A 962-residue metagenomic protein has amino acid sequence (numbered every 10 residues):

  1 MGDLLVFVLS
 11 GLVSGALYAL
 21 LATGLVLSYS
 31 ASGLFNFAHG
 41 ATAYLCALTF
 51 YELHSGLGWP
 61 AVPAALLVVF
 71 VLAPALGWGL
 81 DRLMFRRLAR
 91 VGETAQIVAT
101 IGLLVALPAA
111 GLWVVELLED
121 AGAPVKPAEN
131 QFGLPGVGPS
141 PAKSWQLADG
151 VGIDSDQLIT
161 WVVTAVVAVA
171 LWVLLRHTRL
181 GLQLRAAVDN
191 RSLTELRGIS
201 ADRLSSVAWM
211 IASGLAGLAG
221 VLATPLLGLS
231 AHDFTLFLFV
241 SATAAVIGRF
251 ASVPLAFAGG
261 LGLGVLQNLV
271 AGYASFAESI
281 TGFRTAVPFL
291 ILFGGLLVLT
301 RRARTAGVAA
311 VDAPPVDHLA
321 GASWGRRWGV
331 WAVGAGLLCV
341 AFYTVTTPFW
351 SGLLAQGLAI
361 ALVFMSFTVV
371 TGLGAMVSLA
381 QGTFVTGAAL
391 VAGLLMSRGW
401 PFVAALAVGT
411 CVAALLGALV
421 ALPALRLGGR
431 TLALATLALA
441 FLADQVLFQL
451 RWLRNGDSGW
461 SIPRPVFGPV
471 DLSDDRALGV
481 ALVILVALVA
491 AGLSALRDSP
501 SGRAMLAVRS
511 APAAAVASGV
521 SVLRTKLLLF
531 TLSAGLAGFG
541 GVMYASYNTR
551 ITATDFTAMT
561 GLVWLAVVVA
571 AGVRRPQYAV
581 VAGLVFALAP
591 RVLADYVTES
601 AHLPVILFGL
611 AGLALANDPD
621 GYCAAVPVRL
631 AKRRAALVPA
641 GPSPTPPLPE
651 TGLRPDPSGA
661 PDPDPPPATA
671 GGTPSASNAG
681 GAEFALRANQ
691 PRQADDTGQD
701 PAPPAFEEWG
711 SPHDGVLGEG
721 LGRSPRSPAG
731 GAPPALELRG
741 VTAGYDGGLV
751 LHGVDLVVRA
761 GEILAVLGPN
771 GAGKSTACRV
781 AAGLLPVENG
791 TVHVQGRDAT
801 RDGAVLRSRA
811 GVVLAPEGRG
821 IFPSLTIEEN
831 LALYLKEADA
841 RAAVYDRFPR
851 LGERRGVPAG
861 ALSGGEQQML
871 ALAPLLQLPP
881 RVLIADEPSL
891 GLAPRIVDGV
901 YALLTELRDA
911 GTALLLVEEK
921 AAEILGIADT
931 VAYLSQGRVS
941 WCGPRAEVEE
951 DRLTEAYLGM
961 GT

Functional and structural regions predicted by a protein language model:
G40-A43, R90-L134, D149-D156, D202 (+9 more regions): Transmembrane alpha-helices and adjacent helix-loop boundaries
L767-P769: The feature captures the beta-strand-to-loop junction immediately N-terminal to the Walker
A782: Helix-to-loop junction immediately C-terminal to a conserved catalytic motif
G790-A799, A810, A838-D846, W941-G943: Conserved ABC transporter NBD signature motif
D798-R819, R855-G856, V948-T954: ABC ATPase NBD coupling module
Q877-R881: A short, proline-enriched helix->beta-strand linker immediately N-terminal to the Walker B motif in ABC-type P-loop
L883-E887: Catalytic Walker B motif of ABC-type/P-loop ATPase nucleotide-binding domains
